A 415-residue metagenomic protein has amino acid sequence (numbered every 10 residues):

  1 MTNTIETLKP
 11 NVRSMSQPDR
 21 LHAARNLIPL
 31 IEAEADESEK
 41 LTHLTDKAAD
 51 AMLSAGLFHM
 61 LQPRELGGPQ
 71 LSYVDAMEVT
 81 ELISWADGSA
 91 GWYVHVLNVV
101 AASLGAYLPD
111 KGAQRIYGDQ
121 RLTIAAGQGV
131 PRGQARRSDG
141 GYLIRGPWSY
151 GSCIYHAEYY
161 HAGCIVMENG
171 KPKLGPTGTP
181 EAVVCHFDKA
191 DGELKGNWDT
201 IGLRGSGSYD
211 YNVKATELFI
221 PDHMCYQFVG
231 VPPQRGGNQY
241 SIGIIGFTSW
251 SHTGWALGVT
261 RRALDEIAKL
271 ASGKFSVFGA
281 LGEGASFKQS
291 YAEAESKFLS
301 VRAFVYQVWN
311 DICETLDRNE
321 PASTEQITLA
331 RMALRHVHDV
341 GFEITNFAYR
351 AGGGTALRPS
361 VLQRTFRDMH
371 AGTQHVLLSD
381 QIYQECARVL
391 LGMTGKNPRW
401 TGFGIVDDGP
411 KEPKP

Functional and structural regions predicted by a protein language model:
M1-N26, G402-P415: Basic/polar N-terminal segments that are highly enriched at the extreme N-terminus, encompassing both cleavable
E32, D36-E39, S300-H336, N346-L357: C-terminal helix-coil-helix/basic helical segment that borders enzyme active sites and/or dimer interfaces and provides
L44-S54, F58-E158, K171-T177: Glycine-rich flavin
A126-G129, C164, H186-T200: Active-site glycine-rich loop that binds ribose-phosphate moieties when present
P147-D191, G352-G353: DPxDG-like acidic metal-binding loop motif
I201-F298: Glycine-rich beta->alpha junctions and the first turn(s) of the following alpha-helix
G258, A292-L299, R331, R335-F342 (+2 more regions): Generic structural signal for well-ordered, non-transmembrane alpha-helical segments in soluble/cytosolic regions
G354-P415: Glycine-rich phosphate/cofactor-binding loops in nucleotide/flavin-utilizing enzymes
